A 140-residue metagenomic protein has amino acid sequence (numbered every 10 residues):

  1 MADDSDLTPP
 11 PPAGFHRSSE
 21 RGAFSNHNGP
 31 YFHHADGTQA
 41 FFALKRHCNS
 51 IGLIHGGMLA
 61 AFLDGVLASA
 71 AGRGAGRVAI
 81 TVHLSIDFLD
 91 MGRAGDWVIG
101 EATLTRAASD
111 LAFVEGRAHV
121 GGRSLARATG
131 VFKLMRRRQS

Functional and structural regions predicted by a protein language model:
M1-S140: Terminal targeting signals and extreme-terminal segments of soluble enzymes
